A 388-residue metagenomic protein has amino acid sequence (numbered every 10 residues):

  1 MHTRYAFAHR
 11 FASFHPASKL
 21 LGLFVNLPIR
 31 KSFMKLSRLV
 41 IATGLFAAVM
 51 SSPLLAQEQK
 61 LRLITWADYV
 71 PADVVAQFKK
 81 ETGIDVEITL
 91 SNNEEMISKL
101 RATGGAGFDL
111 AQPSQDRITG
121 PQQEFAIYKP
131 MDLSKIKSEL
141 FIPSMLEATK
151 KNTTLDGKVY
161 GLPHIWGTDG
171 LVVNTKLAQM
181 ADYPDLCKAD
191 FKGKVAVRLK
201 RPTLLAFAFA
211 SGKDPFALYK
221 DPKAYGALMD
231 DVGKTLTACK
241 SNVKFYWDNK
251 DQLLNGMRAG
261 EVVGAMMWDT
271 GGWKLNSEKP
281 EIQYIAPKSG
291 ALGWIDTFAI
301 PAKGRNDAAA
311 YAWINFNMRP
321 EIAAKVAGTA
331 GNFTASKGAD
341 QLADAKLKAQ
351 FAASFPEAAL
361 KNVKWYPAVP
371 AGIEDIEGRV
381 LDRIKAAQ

Functional and structural regions predicted by a protein language model:
S32-F33, S51-A56: Sec/Tat signal peptide C-region and signal peptidase I cleavage site
Q57-P121: Early extracytoplasmic/lumenal segment of secretory-pathway proteins
F108-P113, Y246, V263-W268, Y284: Paired acidic/hydrophobic, glycine-rich loop segments that form the ligand-binding mouth/hinge of periplasmic-binding
Q112-G256: Extracytoplasmic ligand-binding site segments that recognize negatively charged/polar headgroups
R117-G120, G264-E281: A ligand-binding cleft/hinge motif common to bilobed small-molecule-binding domains
M229-C239, E278-A302: Periplasmic-binding protein-like
L292, D296, P301-K361: Mature extracytoplasmic/periplasmic domains
E357-Q388: Conserved C-terminal helix/tail region of periplasmic/extracytoplasmic solute-binding proteins
